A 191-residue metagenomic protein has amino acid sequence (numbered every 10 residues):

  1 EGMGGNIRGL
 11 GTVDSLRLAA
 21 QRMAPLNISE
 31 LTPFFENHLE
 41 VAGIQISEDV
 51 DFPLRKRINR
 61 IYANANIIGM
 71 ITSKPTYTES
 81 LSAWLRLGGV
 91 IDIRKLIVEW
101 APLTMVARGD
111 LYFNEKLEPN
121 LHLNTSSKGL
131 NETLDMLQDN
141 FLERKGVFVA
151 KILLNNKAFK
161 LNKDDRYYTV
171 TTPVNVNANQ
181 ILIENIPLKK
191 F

Functional and structural regions predicted by a protein language model:
E1-F191: Glycine-rich, small/hydroxylated-residue low-complexity segments
